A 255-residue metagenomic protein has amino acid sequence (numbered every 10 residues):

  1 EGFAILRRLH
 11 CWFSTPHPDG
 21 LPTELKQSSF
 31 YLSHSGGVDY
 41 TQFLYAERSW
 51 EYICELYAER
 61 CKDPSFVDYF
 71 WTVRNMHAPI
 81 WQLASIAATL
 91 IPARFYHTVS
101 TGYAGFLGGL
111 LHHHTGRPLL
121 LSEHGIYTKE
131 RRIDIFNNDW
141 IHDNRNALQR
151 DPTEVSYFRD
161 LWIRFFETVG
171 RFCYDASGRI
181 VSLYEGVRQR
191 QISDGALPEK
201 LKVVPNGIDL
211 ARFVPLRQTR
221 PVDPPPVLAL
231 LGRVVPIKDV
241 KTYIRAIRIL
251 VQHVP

Functional and structural regions predicted by a protein language model:
E1-A84: A conserved catalytic-core segment of Leloir-type glycosyltransferases
Q82-P92, Y127, N144-I180: Membrane-proximal helix-turn-helix segments that form the acceptor-binding/catalytic region of lipid-linked
A88-Y103, H114-H124: Short N-terminal targeting/anchoring amphipathic segment
T98, S182-L183: Short beta-strand scaffold positions
G186, G207: Carbohydrate-associated surface elements
I192, P198-E199, I208-P224: Acidic anion/phosphate-binding donor-loop and adjacent secondary structure in glycosyltransferase catalytic cores
D209, R233-P236, V251-V254: Nucleotide-sugar-dependent glycosyltransferase donor-binding/catalytic pocket residues
R217-R248: Conserved donor-binding/catalytic core segment of Leloir-type glycosyltransferases
